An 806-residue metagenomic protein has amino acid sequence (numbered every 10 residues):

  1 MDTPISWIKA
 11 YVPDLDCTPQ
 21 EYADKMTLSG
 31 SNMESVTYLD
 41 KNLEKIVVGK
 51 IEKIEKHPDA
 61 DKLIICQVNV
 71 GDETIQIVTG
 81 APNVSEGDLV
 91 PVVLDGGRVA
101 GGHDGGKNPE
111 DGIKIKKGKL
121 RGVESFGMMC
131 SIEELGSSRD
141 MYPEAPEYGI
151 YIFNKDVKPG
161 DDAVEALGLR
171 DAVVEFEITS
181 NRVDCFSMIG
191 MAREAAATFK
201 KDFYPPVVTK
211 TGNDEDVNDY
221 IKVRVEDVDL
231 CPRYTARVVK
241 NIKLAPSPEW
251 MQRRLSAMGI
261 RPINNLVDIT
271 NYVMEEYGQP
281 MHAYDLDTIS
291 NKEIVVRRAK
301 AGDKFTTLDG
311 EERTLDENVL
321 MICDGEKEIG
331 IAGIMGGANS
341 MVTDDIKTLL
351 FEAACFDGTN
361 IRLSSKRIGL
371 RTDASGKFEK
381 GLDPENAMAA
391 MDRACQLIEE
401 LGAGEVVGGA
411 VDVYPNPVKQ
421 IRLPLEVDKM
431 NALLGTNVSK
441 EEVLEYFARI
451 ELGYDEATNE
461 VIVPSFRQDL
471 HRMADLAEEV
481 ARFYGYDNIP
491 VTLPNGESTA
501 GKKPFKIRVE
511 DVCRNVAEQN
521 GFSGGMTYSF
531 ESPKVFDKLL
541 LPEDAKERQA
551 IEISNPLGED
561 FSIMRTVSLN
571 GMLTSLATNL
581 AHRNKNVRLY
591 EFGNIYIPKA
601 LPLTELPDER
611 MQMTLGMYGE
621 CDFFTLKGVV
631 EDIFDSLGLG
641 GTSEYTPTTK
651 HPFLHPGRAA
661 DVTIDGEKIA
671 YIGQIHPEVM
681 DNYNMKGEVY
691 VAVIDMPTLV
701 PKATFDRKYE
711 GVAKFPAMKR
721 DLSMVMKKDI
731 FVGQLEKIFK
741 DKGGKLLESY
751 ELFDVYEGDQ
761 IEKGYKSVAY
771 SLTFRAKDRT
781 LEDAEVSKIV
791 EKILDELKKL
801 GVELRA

Functional and structural regions predicted by a protein language model:
M1-E215, L350, G369, D373 (+3 more regions): Phosphate-backbone binding interfaces of nucleic-acid-interacting proteins
D24, I64, F203-K304: Glycine/proline-enriched, intrinsically flexible loops and inter-domain linkers
D40-E44, G212-N213, S498-K503, T527-K546 (+2 more regions): Beta-rich nucleic-acid/ligand-interaction surfaces
V48-V78, P159, N264, T270-N339: Conserved mixed alpha/beta core segments that line enzyme active sites in large multi-domain catalysts
R121-C130, E134-G136, D140, A145-G149 (+6 more regions): Mobile "lid/hinge" segments at catalytic clefts and subdomain interfaces of large enzymes
F199-V225, G402-M430, N437: Terminal amphipathic helices with adjacent charged low-complexity linkers/tails
L423-K585, R720, T773-A776, L781 (+1 more regions): Extended, well-folded interaction surfaces typified by the phenylalanyl-tRNA synthetase beta subunit core
R449-L452, K599-L603, D608-E609, T614 (+1 more regions): A carboxyl-terminal module marker
